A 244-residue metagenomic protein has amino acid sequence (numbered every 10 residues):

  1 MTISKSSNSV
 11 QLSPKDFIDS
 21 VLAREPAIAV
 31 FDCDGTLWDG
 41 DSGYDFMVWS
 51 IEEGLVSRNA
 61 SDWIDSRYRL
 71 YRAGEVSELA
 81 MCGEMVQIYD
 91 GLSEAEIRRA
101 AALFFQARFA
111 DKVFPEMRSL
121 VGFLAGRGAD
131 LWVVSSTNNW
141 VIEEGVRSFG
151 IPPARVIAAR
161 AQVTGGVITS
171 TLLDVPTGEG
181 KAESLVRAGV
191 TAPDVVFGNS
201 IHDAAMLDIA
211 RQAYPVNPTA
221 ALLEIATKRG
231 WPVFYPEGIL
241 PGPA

Functional and structural regions predicted by a protein language model:
T2-P26, R98-A102, Q106-W132, S136-A244: C-terminal cap/substrate-recognition subdomain and adjoining C-terminal extension of metal-dependent phosphatase-like
P26-D45, L207: Asp-based phosphoryl-transfer active-site loop
D32, E84-Q87, V156: Residue-level signal for pocket-adjacent positions within structured domains
G35, G74, G166-V167: Detector for glycine-centered tight turns/loop "hinges" at secondary-structure junctions
S42-G43, M47-F123: A metal-dependent, Asp-based hydrolase signature
